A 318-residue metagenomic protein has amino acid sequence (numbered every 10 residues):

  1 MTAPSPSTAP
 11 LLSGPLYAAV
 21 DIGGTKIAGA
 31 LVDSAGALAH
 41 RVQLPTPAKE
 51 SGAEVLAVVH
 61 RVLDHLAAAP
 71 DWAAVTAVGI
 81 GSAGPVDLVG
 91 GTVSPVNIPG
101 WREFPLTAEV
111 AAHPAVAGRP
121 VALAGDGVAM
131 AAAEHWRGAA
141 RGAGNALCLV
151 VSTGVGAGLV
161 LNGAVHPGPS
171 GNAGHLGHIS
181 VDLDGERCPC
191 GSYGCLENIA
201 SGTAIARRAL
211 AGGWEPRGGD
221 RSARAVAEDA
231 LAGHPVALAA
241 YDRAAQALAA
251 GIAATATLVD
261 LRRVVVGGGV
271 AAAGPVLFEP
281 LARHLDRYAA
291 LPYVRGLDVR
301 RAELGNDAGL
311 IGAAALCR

Functional and structural regions predicted by a protein language model:
L12-A57, A73, T92-V93, G171: Short glycine-rich, Thr/Ser-proximal phosphate-binding strand/loop in the N-terminal lobe of ATP-dependent enzymes
Y17-D21, V75-G79, A122, A146-V150 (+3 more regions): Short glycine-aspartate micro-motif
I27, R119, L123, G127 (+1 more regions): Glycine-rich phosphate-binding loop plus the immediately following alpha-helix
V32, A124-H135, A272-V276, A282-R318: Glycine-rich phosphate-binding/hydrolytic loop that grips phosphoryl groups
P47, G52-H60, D64, A74-V78 (+2 more regions): Glycine-rich phosphate-binding loop and adjoining helix at the ATP-binding site of ATP-dependent phosphoryl-transfer
V78-G84, V266-V270, A302: Glycine-rich beta-strand-to-loop/alpha-helix junction loops that act as flexible
A143-I199: Glycine-rich phosphate-binding loop of actin/hexokinase-like ATP-binding domains
G194-V265, L297-D298: A mobile "lid/hinge" subdomain adjacent to the ATP/sugar-phosphate binding pocket shared across diverse ATP-dependent
